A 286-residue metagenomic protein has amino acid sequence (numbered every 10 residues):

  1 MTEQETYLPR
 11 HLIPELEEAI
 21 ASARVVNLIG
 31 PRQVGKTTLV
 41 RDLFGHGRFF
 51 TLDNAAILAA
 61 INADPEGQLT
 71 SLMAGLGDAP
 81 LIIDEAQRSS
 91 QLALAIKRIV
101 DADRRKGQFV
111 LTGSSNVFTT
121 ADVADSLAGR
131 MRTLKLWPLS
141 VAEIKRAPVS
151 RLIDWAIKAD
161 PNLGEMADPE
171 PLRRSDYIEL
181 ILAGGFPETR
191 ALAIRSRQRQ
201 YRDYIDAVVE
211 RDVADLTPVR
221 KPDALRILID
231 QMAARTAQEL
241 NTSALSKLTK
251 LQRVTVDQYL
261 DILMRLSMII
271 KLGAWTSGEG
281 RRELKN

Functional and structural regions predicted by a protein language model:
M1-E17: N-terminal pre-Walker A segment at the start of P-loop NTPase domains
T2-E3, A121-A234: Interdomain motor-coupling "hinge/lid" segment immediately C-terminal to the ATP-binding subdomain of NTP-driven enzymes
L28: Hydrophobic anchor at the beta1->P-loop junction of P-loop NTPases
K36-T37: Conserved lysine of the Walker
F50-P80: Short glycine-rich substrate-engagement loop in P-loop NTPases that contacts/grips substrate
A93-L111, S115-V117, A124-D125: Conserved catalytic/switch belt of AAA+ P-loop NTPases
R190-N286: Accessory nucleic acid-recognition modules appended to NTPase machines
